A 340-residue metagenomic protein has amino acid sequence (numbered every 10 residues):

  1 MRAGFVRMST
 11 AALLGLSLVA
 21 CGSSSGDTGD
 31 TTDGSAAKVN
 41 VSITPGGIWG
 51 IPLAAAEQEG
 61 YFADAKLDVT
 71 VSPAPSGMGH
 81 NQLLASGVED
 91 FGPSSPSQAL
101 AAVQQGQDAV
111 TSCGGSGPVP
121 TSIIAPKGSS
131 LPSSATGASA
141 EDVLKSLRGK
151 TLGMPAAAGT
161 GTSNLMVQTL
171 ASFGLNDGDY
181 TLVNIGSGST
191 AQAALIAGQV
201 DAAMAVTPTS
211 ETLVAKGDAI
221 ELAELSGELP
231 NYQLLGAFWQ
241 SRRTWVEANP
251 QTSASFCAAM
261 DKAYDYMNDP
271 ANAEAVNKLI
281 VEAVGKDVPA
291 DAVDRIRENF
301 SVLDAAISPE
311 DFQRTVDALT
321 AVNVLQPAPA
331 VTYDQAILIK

Functional and structural regions predicted by a protein language model:
M1-V19: Sec-dependent bacterial lipoprotein signal peptides
A20-T32: Bacterial lipoprotein signal-peptidase II cleavage site
D30-N176, L182-I185, D201-T207: Short, glycine-/small- and polar/acidic-enriched structural segments that line small-molecule recognition paths
W49, Q58, G77-H80, S95-Q98 (+10 more regions): Stable alpha-helical elements in mature extracytoplasmic
D64, S130-A138, G227-Y232, E298-P309: Short, solvent-exposed loop/beta-turn-alpha elements that line the ligand-binding surface or hinge of extracytoplasmic
T190-I280: Pocket-lining segment of extracytoplasmic ligand-binding domains
V246-L325: Secondary-structure end/capping motifs
A321-K340: Hinge/cleft segment of the Venus flytrap/periplasmic-binding protein
